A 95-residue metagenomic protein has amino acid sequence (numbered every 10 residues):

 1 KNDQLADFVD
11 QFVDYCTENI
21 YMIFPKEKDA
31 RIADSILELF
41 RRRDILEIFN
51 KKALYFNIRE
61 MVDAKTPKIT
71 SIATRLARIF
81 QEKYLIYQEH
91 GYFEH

Functional and structural regions predicted by a protein language model:
K1-H95: Transcription-machinery-associated regions
